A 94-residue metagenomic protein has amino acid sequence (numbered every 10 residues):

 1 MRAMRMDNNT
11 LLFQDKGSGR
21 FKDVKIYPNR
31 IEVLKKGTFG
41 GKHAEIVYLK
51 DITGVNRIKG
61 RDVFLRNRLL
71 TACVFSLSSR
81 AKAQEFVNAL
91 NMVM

Functional and structural regions predicted by a protein language model:
R2-G19, E32-K35, F39-M94: Acidic, Ser/Thr- and proline-rich intrinsically disordered linker/docking segments of eukaryotic scaffolds
K22-P28: Broad, structure-driven detector of short, well-ordered beta-strand segments within folded domains
